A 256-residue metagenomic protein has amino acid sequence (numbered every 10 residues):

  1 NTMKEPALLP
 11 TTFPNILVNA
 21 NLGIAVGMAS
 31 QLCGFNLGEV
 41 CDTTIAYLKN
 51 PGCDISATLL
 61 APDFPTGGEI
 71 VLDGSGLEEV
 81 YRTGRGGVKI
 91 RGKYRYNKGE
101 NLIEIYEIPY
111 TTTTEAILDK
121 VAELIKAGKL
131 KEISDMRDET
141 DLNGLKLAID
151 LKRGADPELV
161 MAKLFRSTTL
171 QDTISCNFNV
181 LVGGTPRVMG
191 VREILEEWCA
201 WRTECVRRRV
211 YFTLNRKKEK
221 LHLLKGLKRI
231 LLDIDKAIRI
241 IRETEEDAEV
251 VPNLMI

Functional and structural regions predicted by a protein language model:
N1-K4, Y106-K131: A short, contiguous, amphipathic alpha-helix enriched in charged residues
T2-M3, G52-A57, L77-V80, A127-D135: Active-site phosphate-binding and catalytic loops of NTP-dependent enzymes
T2-V18, G23-V26, S30-Q31: Long insertion/accessory domains within large nucleic-acid-processing enzymes
T11, R85-R95, A127-D135, L232: Short amphipathic beta-strand starts and helix->beta connectors
F13-I16, E79, R137: A generic local secondary-structure boundary/capping motif
V26-V88, E115: Conserved glycine-bearing catalytic or ligand-binding loops at nucleotide- and phosphate-handling centers of large
V40, I117-K120, V160-M161: Hydrophobic side chains in well-ordered alpha-helices
E100, P109-Y110, L130-I256: Long, charged, helix-rich clamp/arm modules that form nucleic acid-engaging surfaces of large nucleic-acid-processing
